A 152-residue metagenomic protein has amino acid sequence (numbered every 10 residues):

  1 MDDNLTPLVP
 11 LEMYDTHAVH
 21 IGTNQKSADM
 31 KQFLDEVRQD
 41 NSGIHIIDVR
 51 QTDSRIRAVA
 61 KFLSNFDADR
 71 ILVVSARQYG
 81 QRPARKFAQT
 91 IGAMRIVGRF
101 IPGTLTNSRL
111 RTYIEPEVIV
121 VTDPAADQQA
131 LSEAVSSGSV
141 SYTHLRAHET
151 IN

Functional and structural regions predicted by a protein language model:
D2-E115, D123-P124, Q128-A130, S136-S139: Ribosome large-subunit tunnel/peptidyl-transferase-proximal elements
T143-T150: Conserved small/polar residues in nucleotide/adenosyl-binding loops
